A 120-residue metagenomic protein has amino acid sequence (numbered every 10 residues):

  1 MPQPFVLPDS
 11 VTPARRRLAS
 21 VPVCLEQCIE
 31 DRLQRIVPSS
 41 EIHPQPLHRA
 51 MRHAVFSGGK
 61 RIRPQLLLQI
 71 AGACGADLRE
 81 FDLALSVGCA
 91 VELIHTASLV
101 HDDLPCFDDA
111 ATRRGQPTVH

Functional and structural regions predicted by a protein language model:
M1-A84, V100, F107-D109, R113-R114: Conserved N-terminal diphosphate/IPP-binding helix and adjacent helical/loop segment of trans-prenyltransferase domains
D82-A97: Membrane-embedded alpha-helical segments that form the functional core of polytopic membrane enzymes, especially those
I94, P105-C106: A short acidic, glycine/proline-enriched capping/turn motif at secondary-structure boundaries, especially helix N-cap
Q116-H120: Short, intrinsically disordered, charge-balanced linker/junction segments flanking boundaries in proteins
